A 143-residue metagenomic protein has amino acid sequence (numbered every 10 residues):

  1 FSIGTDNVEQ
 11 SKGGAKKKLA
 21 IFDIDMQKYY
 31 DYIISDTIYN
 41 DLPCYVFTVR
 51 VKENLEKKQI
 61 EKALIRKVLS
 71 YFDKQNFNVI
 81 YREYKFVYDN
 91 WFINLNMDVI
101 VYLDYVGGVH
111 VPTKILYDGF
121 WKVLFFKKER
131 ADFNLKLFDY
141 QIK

Functional and structural regions predicted by a protein language model:
F1-L64, Y88-N90, F120-K143: Structured extracytoplasmic
T37, F72-D73, D104: Hydrophobic alpha-helical segments, especially N-terminal targeting/anchoring helices
N40-T48, N78-E83, V109-K114: Short, hydrophobic/aromatic-rich segments at coil-to-beta transitions
V49, Y81, N96-D98, P112-D118 (+1 more regions): Extended beta-sheet lipid-handling architectures
K57-Q59, N94, V99: Flexible domain-boundary/linker segments
I65-V68, F72-F86: Long, charged/polar, surface-exposed segments that mediate recognition or autoinhibition
K67, D98-G107: Extended lipid/amphipathic-ligand handling interfaces
D89-N94, V106-V109, K114: Membrane-proximal, glycine/serine-rich, low-complexity loop/turn segments characteristic of large bacterial
